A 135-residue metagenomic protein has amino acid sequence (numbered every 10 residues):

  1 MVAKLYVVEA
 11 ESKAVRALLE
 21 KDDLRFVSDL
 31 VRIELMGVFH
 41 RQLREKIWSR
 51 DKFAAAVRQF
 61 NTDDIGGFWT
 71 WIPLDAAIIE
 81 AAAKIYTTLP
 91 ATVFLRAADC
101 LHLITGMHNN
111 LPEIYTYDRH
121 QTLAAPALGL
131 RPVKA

Functional and structural regions predicted by a protein language model:
M1-E34, V38, Q42-A55, L128: Short, well-structured N-terminal submotif of metal-dependent ribonuclease cores
E11-K13, R58, C100-L103: A generic local structural motif
L18-L19, D64, Y86, A125: A generic structural signal for well-ordered alpha-helical segments
K21, N61-D63, H108: A short, N-terminal amphipathic alpha-helix
L24, P112, R131: Residue-level detector of anion-binding/catalytic polar loops
V27, L95-A97, D118, L130-A135: Histidine- and aromatic-rich ligand-binding microenvironments
L30, M36-I85: Active-site-proximal, substrate-binding regions of enzyme catalytic domains and RNA-binding/basic surfaces
Q42, W69-R119, L123: Active-site neighborhoods of divalent-metal-dependent phosphate/nucleic-acid chemistry enzymes
